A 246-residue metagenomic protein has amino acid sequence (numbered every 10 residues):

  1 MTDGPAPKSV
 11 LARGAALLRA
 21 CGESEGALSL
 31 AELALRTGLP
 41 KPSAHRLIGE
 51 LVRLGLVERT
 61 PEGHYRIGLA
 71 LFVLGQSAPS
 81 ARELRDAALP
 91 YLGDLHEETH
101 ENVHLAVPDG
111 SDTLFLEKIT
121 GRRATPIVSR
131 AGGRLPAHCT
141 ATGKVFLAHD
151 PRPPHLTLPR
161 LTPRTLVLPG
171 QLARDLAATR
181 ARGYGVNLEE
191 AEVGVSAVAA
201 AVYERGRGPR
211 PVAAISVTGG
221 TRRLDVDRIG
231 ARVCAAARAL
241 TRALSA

Functional and structural regions predicted by a protein language model:
M1-A81, R242-A246: N-terminal helix-turn-helix
G22, L147-P151, C234-S245: Short amphipathic alpha-helical signal-transduction/dimerization elements
V57, L105-A106, V202: A structural signal for short hydrophobic beta-strand segments in well-ordered beta-sheet cores
A70-E98, P126-I127: Conserved segment of winged-helix/HTH DNA-binding domains
L92-H100, H104, L176, T241: Short regulatory alpha-helical segment in sensory/regulatory domains of signaling proteins that mediates
L105-G110, I119: Short hydrophobic alpha-helical segments used for membrane anchoring or interfacial signaling
R123-V193: Short, solvent-exposed recognition segments
T165-A239, A243: Extended hydrophobic
